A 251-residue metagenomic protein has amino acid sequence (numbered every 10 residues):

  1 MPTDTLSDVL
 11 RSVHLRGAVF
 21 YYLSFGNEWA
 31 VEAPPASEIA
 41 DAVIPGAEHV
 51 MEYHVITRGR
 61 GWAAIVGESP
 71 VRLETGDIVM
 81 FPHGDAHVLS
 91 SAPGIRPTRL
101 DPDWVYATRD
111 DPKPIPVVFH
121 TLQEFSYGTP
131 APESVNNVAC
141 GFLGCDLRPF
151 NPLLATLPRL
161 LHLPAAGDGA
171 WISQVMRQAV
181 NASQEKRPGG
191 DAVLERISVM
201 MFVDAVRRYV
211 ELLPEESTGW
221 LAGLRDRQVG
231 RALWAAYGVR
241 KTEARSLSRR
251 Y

Functional and structural regions predicted by a protein language model:
M1-V71, D77-I78, D85-Y127: Generic protein-terminus/edge-of-domain signal
S37, E215-W220: Short, Lys/Arg-enriched N-terminal segment that forms or immediately precedes the first helix of a structured domain
M51, A170, P188-R196: Short, solvent-exposed positions on alpha-helices
G76, A236, L247-Y251: Append "Primarily bacterial transcriptional regulators
P116, T129-L143, F150-R177: Aromatic/histidine-rich interaction motifs
Q178-G189, F202-E216, L224, V229-S246: Basic, amphipathic alpha-helical hairpins
